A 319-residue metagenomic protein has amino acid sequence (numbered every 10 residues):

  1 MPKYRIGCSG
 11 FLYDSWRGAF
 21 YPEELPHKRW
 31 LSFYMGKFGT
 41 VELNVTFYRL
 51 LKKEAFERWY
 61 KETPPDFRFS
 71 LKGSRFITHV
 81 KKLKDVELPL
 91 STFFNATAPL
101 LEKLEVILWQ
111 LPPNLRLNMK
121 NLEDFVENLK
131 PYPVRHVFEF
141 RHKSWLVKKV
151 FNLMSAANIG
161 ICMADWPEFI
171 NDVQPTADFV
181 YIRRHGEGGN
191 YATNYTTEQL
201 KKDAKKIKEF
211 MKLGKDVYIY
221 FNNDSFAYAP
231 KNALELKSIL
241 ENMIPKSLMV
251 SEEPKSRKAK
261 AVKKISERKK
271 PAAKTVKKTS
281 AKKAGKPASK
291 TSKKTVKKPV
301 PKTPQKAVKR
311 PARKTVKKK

Functional and structural regions predicted by a protein language model:
M1-K297, A307-K319: Residues lining hydrophobic/aromatic ligand-binding pockets adjacent to catalytic sites
